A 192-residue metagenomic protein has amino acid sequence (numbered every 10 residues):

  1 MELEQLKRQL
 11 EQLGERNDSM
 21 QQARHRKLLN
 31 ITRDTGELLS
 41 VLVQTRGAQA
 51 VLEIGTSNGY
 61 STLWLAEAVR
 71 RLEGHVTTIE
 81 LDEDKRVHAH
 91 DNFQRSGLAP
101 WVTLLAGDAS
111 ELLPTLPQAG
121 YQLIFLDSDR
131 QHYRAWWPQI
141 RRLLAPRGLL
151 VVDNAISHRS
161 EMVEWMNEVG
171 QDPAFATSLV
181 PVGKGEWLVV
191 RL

Functional and structural regions predicted by a protein language model:
M1-L123, R130-L149, I156-L192: A short alpha-helical cap/connector motif
